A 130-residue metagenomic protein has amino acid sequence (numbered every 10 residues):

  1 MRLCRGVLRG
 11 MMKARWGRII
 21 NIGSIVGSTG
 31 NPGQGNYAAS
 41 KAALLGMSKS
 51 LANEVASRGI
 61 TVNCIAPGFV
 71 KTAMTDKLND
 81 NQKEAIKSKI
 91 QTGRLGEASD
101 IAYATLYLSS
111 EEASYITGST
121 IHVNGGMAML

Functional and structural regions predicted by a protein language model:
R2-A14, R18: A short helix-coil junction within the Rossmann-fold of NAD(P)-dependent oxidoreductases
C4, S40, S48: Active-site helix of classical SDR
R9, N53-S57, S114: Alpha-helical segment proximal to the catalytic Tyr-Lys
S24: Residue(s) in the substrate-gating loop at a strand-loop-helix junction that position the organic substrate next
S28, L45, N63-D76: Short, flexible catalytic-loop segment of classical short-chain dehydrogenase/reductase
G30-A38, S50, L78: Active-site loop-to-helix junction immediately N-terminal to the catalytic Tyr of the SDR YXXXK motif in Rossmann-fold
A56, T61, I116-G118, N124: Short, small/polar-rich loop/turn modules that mediate ligand/substrate recognition or access, typified
I90-I101, E112: A conserved structural motif in NAD(P)-dependent oxidoreductases
